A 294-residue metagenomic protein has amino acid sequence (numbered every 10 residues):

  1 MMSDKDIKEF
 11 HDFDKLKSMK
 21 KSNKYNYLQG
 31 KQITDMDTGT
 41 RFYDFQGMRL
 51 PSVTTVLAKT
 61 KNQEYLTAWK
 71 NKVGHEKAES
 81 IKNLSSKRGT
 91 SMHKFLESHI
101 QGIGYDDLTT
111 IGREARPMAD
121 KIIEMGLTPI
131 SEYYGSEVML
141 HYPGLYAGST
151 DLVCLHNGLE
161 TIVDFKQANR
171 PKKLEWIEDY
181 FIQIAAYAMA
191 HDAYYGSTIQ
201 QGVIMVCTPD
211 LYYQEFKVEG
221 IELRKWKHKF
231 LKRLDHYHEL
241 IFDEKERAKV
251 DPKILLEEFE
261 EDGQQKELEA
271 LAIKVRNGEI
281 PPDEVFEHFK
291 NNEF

Functional and structural regions predicted by a protein language model:
M1-A147: Metal-dependent nuclease catalytic cores that hydrolyze phosphodiester bonds in DNA/RNA, characterized by
D6-E9, V285, K290: N-terminal leader/targeting signatures
Q29-Q32, Q46, Q63, Q101 (+5 more regions): Residue-identity detector for glutamine
L57-E64, I81-T110, S197, Q201-Y213 (+2 more regions): Generic hydrophobic segment detector
L127-T128, A193, N277: Secondary-structure boundary motif
Y134-D243: Mg2+/Mn2+-dependent nuclease catalytic core
I204-N277, E287-F294: Domain-level recognition of nuclease-like catalytic cores that cleave nucleotide substrates
